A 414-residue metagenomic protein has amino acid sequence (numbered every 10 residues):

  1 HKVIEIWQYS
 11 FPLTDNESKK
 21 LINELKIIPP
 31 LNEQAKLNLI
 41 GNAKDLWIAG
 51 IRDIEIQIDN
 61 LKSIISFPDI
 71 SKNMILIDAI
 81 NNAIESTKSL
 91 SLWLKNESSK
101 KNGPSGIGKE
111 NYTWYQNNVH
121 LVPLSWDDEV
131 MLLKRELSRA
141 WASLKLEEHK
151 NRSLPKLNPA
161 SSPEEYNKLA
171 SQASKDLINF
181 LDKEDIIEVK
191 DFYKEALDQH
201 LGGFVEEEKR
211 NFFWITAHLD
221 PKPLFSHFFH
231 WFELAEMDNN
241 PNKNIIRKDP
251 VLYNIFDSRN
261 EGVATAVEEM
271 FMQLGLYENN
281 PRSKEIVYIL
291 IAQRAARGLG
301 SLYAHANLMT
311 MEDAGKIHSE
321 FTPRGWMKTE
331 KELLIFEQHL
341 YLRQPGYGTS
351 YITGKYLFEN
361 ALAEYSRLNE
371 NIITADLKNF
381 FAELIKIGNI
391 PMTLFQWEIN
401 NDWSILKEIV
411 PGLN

Functional and structural regions predicted by a protein language model:
H1-N414: N-terminal maturation segment of proteins
